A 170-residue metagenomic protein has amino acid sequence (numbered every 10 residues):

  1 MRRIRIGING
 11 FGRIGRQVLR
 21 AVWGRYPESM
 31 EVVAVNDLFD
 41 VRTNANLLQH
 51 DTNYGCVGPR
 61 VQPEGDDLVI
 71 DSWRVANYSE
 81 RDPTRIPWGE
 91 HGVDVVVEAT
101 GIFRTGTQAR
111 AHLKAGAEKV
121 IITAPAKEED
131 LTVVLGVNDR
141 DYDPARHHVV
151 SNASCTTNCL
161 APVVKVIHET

Functional and structural regions predicted by a protein language model:
M1-T170: N-terminal Rossmann-like NAD(P) cofactor-binding subdomain of oxidoreductases, focused on the glycine-rich
